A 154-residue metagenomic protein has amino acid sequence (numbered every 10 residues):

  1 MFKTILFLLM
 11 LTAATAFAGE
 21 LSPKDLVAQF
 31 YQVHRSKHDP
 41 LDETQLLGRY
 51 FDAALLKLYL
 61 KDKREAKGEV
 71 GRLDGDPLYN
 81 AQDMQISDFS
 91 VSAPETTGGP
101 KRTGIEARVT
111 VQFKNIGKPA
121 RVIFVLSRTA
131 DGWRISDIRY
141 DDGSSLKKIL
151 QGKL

Functional and structural regions predicted by a protein language model:
M1-L8: Positively charged n-region of N-terminal signal peptides that target proteins for export
L9-A18: Hydrophobic h-region of N-terminal signal peptides that target proteins for export in Gram-negative bacteria
A18-D25, I123-R128: N-terminal helix-cap/turn-to-beta initiation motif at the start of protein domains
L21-H38: Short, aromatic-enriched amphipathic alpha-helices that serve as compact interaction elements
H34, Q45, Q112: Second-shell loop/turn segments in exported
H38-G48: Surface-exposed patches in mature extracellular/periplasmic domains of secreted proteins
D52-K118: Surface-exposed, charged secondary-structure patches
G71, P100-I123, T129-A130, S136-L154: Low-complexity, intrinsically disordered terminal/linker segments enriched in charged and Gly/Pro repeats
